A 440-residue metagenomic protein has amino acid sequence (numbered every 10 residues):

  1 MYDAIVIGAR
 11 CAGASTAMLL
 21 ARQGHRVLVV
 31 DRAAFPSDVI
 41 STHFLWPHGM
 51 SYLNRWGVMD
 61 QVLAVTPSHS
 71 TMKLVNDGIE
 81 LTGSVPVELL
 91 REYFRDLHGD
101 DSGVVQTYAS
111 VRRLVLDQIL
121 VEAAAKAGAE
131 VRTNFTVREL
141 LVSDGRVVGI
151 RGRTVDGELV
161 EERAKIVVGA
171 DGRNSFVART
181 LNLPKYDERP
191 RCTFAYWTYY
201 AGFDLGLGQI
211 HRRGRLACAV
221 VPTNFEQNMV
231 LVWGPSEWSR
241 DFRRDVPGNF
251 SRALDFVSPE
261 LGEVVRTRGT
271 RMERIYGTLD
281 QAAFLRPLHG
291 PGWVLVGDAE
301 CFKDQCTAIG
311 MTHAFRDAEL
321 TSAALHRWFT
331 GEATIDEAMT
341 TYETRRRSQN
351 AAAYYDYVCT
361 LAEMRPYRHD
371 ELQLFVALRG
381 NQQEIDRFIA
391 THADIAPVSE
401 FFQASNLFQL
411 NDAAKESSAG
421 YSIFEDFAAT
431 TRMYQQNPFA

Functional and structural regions predicted by a protein language model:
M1-A12: Beta1/beta-strand and adjacent pyrophosphate-binding region of the FAD-binding site in flavoprotein oxidoreductases
I5, A21-S41: Glycine-rich FAD pyrophosphate-binding loop
A12, F35, N174: Conserved Rossmann-like nucleotide-cofactor binding loop
A14, Q118: Residues forming the Rossmann-fold NAD(P)(H) cofactor-binding site
M50, N54-L116: A conserved beta-strand/loop capping segment in the N-terminal third of enzymes that catalyze redox or closely related
V65, R244-T340: FAD/FMN-dependent oxidoreductases across multiple families
E122-L261: Predominantly flavin-linked oxidoreductase catalytic cores and closely associated redox partners
A323-A440: C-terminal helical "tail/cap" subdomain of flavin- and related membrane-associated enzymes
